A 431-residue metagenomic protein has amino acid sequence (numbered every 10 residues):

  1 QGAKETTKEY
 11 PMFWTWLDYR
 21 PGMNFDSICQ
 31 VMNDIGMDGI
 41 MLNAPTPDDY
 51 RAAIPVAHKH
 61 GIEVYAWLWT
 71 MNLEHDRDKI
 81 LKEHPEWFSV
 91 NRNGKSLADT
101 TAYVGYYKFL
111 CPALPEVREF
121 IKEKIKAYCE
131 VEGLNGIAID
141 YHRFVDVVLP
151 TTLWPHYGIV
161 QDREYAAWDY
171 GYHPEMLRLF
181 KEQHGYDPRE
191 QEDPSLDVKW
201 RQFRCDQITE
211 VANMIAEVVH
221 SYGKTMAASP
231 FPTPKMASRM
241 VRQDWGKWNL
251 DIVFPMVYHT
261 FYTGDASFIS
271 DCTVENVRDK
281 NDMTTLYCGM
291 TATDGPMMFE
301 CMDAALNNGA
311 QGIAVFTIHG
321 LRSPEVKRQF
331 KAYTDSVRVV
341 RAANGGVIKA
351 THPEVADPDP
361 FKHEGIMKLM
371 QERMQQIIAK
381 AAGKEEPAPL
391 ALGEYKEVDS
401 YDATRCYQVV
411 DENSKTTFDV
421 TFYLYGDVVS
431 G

Functional and structural regions predicted by a protein language model:
G2-D26: Boundary/entry segment of secreted carbohydrate-active catalytic domains
W16, M37-A44, Y103-E119, D197-Q207 (+2 more regions): The substrate-binding groove and active-site-proximal loops of carbohydrate-active enzymes, especially glycoside
D18-M32, R118-A127, K235-G246, G295-A304: Short, acidic/polar
G22-T46, E132: Catalytic domains of carbohydrate-active enzymes, especially glycoside hydrolases
A66, T70-A127: Active-site-adjacent "subsite" loops/lids of carbohydrate-active enzymes
A138, R201-R239, T284-T293: Aromatic-lined carbohydrate-recognition surfaces of secreted/lumenal glycan-active proteins
T225-T263: Substrate-binding cleft/loops of secretory-pathway carbohydrate-active enzymes
P255-A266, Y287-P353: Substrate-binding cleft of secreted/luminal carbohydrate-active enzymes
